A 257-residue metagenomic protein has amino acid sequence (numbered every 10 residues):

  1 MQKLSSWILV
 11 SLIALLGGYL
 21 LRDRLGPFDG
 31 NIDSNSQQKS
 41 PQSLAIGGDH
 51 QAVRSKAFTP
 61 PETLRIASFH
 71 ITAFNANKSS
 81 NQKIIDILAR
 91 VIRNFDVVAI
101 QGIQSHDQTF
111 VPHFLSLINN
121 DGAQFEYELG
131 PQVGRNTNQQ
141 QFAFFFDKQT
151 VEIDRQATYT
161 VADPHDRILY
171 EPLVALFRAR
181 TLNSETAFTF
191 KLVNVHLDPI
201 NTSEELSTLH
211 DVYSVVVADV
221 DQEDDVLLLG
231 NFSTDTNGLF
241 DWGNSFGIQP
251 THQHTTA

Functional and structural regions predicted by a protein language model:
Q2-A257: Divalent cation-coordinating acidic motifs and surrounding scaffolds that mediate Ca2+/Mg2+/Mn2+/Zn2+-dependent binding
